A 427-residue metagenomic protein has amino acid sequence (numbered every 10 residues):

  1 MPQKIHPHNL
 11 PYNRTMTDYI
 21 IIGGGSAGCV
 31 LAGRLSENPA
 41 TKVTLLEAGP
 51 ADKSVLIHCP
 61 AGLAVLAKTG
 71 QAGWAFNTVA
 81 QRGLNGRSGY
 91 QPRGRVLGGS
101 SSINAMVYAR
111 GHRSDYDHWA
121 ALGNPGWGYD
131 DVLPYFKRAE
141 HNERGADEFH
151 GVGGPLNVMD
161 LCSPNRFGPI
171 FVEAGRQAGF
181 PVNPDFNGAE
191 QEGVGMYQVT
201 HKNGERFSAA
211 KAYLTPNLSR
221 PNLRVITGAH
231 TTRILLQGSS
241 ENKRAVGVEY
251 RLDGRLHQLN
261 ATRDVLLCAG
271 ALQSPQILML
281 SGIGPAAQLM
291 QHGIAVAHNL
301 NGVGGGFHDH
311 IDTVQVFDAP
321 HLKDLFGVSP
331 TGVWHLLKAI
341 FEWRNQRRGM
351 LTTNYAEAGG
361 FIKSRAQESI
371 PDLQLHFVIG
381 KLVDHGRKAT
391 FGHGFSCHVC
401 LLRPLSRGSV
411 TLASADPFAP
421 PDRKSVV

Functional and structural regions predicted by a protein language model:
H6-V427: N-terminal redox-cofactor-binding region of secreted/periplasmic oxidoreductases
